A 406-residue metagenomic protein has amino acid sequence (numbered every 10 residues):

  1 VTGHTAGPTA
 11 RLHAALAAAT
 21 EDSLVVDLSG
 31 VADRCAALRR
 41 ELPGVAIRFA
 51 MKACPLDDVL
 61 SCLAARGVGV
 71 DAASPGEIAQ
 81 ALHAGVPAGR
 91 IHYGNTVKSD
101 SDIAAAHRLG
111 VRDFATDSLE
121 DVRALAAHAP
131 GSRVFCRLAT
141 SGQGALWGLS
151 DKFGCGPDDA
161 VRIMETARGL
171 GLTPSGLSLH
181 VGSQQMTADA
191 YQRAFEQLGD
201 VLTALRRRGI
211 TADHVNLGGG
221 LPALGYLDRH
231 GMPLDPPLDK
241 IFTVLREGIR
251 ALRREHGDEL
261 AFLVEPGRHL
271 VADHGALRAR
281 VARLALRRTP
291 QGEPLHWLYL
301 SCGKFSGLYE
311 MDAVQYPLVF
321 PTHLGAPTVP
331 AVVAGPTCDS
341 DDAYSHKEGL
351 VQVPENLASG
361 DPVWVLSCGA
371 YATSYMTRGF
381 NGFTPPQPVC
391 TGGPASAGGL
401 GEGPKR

Functional and structural regions predicted by a protein language model:
V1-S132, G169, T173, R207 (+3 more regions): A charged N-terminal "starter" segment
R34-R39, D57-S61, M186-A188, A272-H274 (+1 more regions): Short, solvent-exposed polar/charged micro-motifs at secondary-structure junctions
A46-R48, G67-G69, A88-H92, D113 (+6 more regions): Structural preference for beta-strand elements that scaffold enzyme active sites
A50-L56, A73-E77, T96-K98, D117-D121 (+6 more regions): Active-site beta-loop-alpha junctions enriched in small/polar residues
L60, H83, I103-H107, L125-H128 (+6 more regions): Short acidic, glycine/serine/threonine-rich loops at helix termini
L125-A126, K152, E165, R206 (+3 more regions): A generic local secondary-structure boundary/capping motif
T140-A285, N381-F383: Active-site loop/helix belt of alpha/beta enzymes
V244, R253-R406: Charged (often Lys/Glu-rich) extended helix/loop segments that serve as interaction or gating elements
